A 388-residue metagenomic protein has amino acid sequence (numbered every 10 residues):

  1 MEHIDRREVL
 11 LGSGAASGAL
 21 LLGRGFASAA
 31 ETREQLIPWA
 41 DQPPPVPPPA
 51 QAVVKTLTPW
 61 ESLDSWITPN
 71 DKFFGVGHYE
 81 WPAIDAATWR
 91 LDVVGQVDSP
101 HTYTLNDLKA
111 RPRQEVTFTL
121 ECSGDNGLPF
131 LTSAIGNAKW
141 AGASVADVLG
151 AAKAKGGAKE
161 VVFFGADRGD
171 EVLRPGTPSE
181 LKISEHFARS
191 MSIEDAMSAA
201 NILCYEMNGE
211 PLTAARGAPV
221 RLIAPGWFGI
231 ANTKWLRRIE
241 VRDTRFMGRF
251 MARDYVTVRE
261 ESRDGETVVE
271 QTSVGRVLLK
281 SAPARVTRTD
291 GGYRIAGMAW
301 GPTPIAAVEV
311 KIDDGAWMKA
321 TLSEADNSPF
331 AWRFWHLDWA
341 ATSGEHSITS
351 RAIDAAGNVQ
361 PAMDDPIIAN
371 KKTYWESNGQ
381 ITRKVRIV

Functional and structural regions predicted by a protein language model:
M1-L20: N-terminal secretory signal peptides and thylakoid transit peptides that target proteins across membranes
V9-L10, A27, L36: Sequence-pattern detector for short linear motifs and compositional/periodic biases rather than a specific fold
L22-G25: C-terminal segment of classical bacterial N-terminal signal peptides
A30-V388: Structured, non-membrane catalytic/scaffold regions adjacent to prosthetic-group chemistry
